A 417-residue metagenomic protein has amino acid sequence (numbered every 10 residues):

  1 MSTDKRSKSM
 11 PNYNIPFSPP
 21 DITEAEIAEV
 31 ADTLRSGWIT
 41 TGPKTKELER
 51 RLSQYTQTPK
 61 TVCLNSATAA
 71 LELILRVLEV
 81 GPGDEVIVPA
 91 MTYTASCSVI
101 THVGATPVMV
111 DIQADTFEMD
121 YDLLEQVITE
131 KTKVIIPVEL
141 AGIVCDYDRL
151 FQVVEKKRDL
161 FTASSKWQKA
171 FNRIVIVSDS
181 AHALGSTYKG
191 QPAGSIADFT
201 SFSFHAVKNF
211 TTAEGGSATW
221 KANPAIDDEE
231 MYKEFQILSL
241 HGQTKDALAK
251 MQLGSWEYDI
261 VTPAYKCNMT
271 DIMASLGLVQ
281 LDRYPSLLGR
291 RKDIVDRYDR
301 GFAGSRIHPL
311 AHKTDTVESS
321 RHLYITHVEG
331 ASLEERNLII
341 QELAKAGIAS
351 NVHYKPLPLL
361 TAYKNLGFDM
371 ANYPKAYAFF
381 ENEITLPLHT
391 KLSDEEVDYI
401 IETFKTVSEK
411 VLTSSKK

Functional and structural regions predicted by a protein language model:
M1-W38, P43, D259-V261, P387: N-terminal "arm"/small-domain region of PLP-dependent enzymes with the aminotransferase-like
A28, E72, Y121-T129, D148 (+2 more regions): Amphipathic, non-transmembrane alpha-helical secondary structure
W38-E85, V99-T101, M109, R158-T162: Phosphate-binding glycine-rich loop
K46-R50, T58-P59, V134-V138, I143 (+4 more regions): PLP-dependent aminotransferase class I/II
R76-S180, T187: PLP-dependent aminotransferase-like
S98-I100, P192, I272: Hydrophobic/aromatic ligand-binding patch that stacks against planar heteroaromatic rings of cofactors or nucleotides
S164-T211, K233, W256-I260, H308-P309: Conserved active-site segment immediately N-terminal to the catalytic lysine that forms the internal aldimine
H182, S195-K245, D271: Active-site PLP attachment segment
